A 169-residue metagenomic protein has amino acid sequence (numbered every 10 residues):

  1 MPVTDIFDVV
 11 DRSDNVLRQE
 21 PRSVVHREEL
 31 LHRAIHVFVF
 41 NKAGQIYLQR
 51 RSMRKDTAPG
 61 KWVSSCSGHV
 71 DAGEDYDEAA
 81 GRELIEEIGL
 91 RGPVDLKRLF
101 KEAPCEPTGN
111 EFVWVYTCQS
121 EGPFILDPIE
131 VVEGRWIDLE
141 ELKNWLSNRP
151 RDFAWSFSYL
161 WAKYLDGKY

Functional and structural regions predicted by a protein language model:
M1-V3, K168-Y169: Short, Lys/Arg-enriched, disordered terminal segments
P2-H36, K42: Acidic, metal-coordinating catalytic segment for phosphate/diphosphate chemistry, firing primarily on the Nudix
R12, R51, L139: Residues immediately flanking
S23, G60, A72, R98-F100 (+1 more regions): Nudix hydrolase/Nudix homology domain
V24-I35, N41-R82, E86, V131: Conserved Nudix-box catalytic region and its N-terminal flanking loop in Nudix hydrolases and closely related
L90-K97: Short, structured loop/turn "capping" segments at alpha-beta junctions
